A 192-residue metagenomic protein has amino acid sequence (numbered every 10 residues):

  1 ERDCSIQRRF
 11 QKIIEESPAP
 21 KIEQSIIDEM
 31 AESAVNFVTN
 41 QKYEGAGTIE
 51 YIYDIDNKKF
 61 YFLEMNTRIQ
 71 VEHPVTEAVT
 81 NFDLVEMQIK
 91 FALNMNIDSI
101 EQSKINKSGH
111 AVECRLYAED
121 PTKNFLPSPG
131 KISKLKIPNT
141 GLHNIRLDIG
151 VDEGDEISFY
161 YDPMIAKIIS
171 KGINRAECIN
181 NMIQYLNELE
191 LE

Functional and structural regions predicted by a protein language model:
E1-E192: ATP-dependent carboxylate activation and anion-phosphoryl transfer catalytic cores that bind Mg-ATP to form
